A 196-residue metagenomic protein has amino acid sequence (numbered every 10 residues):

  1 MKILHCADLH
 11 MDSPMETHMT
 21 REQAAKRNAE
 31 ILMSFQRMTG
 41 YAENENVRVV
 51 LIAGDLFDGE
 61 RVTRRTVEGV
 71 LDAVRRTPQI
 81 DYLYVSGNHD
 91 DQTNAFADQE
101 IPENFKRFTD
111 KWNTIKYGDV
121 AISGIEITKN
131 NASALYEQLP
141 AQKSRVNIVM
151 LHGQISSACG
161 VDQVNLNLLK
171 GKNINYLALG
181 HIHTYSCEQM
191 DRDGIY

Functional and structural regions predicted by a protein language model:
M1-E68, A141: N-terminal active-site segment of His-dependent metallophosphoesterases
V49, D58-Y196: His/Asp/Glu-rich metal-coordinating catalytic cores of metallo-dependent phosphodiesterases/hydrolases acting on
